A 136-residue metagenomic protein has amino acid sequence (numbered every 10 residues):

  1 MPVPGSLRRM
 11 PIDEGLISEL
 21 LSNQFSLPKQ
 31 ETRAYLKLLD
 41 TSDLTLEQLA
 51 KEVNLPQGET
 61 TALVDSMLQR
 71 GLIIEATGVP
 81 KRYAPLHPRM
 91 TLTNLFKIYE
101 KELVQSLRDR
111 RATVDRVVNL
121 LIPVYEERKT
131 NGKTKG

Functional and structural regions predicted by a protein language model:
M10-Q24: Short, Lys/Arg-enriched N-terminal segment that forms or immediately precedes the first helix of a structured domain
L20-E31, T45, T77-Y99: Short, cationic-aromatic polyanion-contact patches
E31-L38: Short alpha-helical "packing" element that flanks the helix-turn-helix/winged-helix DNA-binding module
L39-T45: Short capping segments at the starts of secondary-structure elements
Q48-V53: A short acidic, leucine-rich amphipathic alpha-helix
N54-S66: Short amphipathic alpha-helical interaction segments
L68-G78: A short, conserved structural fragment
N94-G136: Amphipathic alpha-helical dimerization/coiled-coil segments that flank or bridge DNA-binding/regulatory modules
